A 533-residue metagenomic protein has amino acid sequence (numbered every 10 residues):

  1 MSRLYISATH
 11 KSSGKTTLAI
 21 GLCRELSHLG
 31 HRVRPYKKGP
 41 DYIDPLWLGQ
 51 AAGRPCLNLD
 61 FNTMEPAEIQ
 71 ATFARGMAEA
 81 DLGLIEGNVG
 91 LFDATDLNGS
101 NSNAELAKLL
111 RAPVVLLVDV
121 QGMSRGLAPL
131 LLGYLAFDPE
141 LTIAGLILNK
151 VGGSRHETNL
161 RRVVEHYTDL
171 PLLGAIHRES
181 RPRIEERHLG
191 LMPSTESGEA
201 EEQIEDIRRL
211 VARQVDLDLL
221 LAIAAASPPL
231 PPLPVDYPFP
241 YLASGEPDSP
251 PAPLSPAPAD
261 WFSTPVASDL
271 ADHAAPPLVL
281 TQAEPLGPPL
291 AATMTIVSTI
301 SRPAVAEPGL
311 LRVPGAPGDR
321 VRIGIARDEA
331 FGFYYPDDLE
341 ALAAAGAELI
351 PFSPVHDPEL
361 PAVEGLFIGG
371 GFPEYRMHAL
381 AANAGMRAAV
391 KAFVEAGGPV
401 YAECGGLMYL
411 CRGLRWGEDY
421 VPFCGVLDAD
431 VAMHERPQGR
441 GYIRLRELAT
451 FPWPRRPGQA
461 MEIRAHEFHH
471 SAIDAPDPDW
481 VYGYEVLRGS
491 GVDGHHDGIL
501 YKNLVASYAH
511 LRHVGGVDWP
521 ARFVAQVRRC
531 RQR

Functional and structural regions predicted by a protein language model:
S2-L110, V114, V118-G145, G152-T158 (+1 more regions): ATP-dependent carboxylate-amine ligase catalytic core
R3, H31-R32, R320-R322, F423: Residues that mark the start of a beta-strand
G49, G315-D319, F331-A343, E348-I350 (+2 more regions): C-terminal and late-domain segments of enzyme folds
S124-L242: Internal gly/pro-rich beta-alpha loop/helix module that stabilizes soluble enzyme cofactors or their anionic handles
S194-G245, P258, R312-D319, R327-F331 (+1 more regions): Acyltransferase
V235-P317, P457: Intrinsically disordered, low-complexity terminal tails and inter-domain linkers enriched for S/T/G/P/D/E
R322-Y375: Phosphate-binding active sites in nucleotide-utilizing proteins
P373-F451: Cysteine-nucleophile active-site neighborhood
